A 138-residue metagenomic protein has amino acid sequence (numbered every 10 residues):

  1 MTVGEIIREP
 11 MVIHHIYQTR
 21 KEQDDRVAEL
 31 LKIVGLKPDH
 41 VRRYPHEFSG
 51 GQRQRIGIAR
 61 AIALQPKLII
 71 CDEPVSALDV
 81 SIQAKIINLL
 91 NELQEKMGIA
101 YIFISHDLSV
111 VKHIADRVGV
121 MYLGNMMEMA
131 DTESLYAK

Functional and structural regions predicted by a protein language model:
M1-I13: Q-loop/switch helix immediately C-terminal to the Walker
T2, R42-P45, D131: Conserved structural locus in ABC ATPase nucleotide-binding domains
M11-H15, K21-D39: Conserved ABC ATPase "signature" region
Y44-F48, Q52: Conserved ABC ATPase signature
A63-K67: A short, proline-enriched helix->beta-strand linker immediately N-terminal to the Walker B motif in ABC-type P-loop
I69-D72: Catalytic Walker B motif of ABC-type/P-loop ATPase nucleotide-binding domains
P74, L78, I82-K138: P-loop NTP-binding/switch modules centered on Walker-like glycine-rich loops
